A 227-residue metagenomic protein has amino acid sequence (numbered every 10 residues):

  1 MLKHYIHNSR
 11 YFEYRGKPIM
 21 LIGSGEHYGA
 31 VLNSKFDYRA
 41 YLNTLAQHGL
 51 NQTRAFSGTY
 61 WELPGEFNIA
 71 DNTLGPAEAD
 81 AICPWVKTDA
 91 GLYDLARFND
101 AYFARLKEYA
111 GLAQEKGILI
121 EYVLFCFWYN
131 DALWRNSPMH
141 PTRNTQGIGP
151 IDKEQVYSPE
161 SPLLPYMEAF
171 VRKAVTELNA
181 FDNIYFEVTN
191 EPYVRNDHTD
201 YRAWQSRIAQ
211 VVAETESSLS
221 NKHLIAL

Functional and structural regions predicted by a protein language model:
M1-H4: Short loop/turn motifs at secondary-structure junctions and domain boundaries
I6-S9, E13-L227: Active-site mouth of glycoside hydrolases
